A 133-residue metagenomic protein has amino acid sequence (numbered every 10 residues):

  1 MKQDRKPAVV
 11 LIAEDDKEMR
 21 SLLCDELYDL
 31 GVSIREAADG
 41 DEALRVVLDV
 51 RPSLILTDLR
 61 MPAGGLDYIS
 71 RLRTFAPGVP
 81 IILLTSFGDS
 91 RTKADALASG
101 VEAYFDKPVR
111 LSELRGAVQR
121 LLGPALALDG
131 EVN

Functional and structural regions predicted by a protein language model:
M1-L11, S112-N133: Non-catalytic signal-transmission and effector/linker regions of two-component phosphorelay proteins
K6, R51-S53, A76-P80: His-Asp phosphorelay/catalytic-motif detector in bacterial-type signaling
D16-R35: Two-component/phosphorelay signaling modules centered on CheY-like receiver
E36-L54: Acidic, metal-coordinating helix/loop segments flanking the phosphotransfer/catalytic sites of two-component signaling
R45, L66-G78: Short amphipathic alpha-helix used as the core "switch/output" element in two-component signaling
D58-Y68: Conserved phosphotransfer microenvironments
D67, G88-F105: Alpha4 helix (beta4-alpha4-beta5 surface) of REC/receiver domains from two-component response regulators
